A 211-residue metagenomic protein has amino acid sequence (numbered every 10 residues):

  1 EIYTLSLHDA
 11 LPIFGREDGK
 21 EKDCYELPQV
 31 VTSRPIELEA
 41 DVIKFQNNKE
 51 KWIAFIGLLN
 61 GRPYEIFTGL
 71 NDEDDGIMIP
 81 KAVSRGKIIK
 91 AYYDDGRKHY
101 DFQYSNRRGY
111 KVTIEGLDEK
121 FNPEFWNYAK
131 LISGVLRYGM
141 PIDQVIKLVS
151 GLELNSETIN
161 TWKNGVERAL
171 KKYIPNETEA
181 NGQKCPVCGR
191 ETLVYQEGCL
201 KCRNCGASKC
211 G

Functional and structural regions predicted by a protein language model:
I2-L11: Short, small-residue-biased leader/transition segments that mark boundaries at the very start of proteins
A10-I13, G139-I146: Flexible, glycine/charged-enriched surface loops at secondary-structure junctions
A10-Y25: Terminal amphipathic helices with adjacent charged low-complexity linkers/tails
Y25-P123, C185-G211: Non-catalytic terminal/interface segments that mediate subunit docking, oligomerization, and allosteric communication
R108-L117, A129-I132, V145-S150: Glycine- and acidic
P123-M140: Alpha-helical support elements that line or immediately flank enzyme active sites and cofactor-binding pockets
L152-L154, T158-P186, K201: C-terminal binding/interaction regions
